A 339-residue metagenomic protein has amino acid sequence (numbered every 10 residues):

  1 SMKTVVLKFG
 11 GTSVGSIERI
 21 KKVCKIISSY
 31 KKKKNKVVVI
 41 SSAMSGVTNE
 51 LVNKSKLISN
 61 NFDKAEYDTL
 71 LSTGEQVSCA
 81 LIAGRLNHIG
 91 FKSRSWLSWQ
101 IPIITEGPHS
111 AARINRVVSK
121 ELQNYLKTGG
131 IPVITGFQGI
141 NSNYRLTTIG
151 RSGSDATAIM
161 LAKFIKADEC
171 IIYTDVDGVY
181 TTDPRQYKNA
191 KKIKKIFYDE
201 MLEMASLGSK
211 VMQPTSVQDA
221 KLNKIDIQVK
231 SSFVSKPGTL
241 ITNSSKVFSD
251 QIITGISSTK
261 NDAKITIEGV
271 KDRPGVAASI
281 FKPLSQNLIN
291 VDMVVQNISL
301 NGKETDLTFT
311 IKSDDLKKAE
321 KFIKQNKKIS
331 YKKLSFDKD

Functional and structural regions predicted by a protein language model:
S1-V217, N297: Nucleotide/pyrophosphate-binding catalytic subdomain
S41-T48, Y180, V229-K246, K303-T305 (+1 more regions): Terminal amphipathic helices with adjacent charged low-complexity linkers/tails
W96-S98, K230-S232, V294: Conserved beta-strand termini and adjacent loop/short-helix elements that scaffold enzyme active sites in alpha/beta
L126-N141, M204-Q228, A263-I265, G269-R273 (+1 more regions): Electropositive, surface-exposed helix/loop patches at the edges of structured domains that serve as adaptable
L161, A167, D219-I225, V229 (+3 more regions): Structural preference for solvent-exposed beta-strand-turn elements and adjacent flexible terminal/loop segments within
E169-Y173, I227-V229, D292: Short hydrophobic alpha-helical runs that function as membrane-insertion/retention elements
Q186-K191, I196, S206, S216 (+1 more regions): Acidic, glycine-rich loop-and-beta core segments that form the ion-binding/anion-interacting portion of active sites
L240-D339: A conserved regulatory-domain signal marking ACT and ACT-like small-molecule sensing domains and adjacent regulatory
